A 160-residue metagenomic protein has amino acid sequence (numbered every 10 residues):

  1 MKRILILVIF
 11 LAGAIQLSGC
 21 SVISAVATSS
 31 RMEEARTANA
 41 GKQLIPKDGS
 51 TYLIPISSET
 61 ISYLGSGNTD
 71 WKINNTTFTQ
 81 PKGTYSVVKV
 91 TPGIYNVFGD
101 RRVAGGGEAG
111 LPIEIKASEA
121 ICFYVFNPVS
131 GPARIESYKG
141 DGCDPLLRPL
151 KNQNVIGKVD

Functional and structural regions predicted by a protein language model:
M1-V22: Sec-dependent bacterial lipoprotein signal peptides
C20-D160: Short loop/turn and low-complexity linker motifs enriched in small/turn-promoting residues
